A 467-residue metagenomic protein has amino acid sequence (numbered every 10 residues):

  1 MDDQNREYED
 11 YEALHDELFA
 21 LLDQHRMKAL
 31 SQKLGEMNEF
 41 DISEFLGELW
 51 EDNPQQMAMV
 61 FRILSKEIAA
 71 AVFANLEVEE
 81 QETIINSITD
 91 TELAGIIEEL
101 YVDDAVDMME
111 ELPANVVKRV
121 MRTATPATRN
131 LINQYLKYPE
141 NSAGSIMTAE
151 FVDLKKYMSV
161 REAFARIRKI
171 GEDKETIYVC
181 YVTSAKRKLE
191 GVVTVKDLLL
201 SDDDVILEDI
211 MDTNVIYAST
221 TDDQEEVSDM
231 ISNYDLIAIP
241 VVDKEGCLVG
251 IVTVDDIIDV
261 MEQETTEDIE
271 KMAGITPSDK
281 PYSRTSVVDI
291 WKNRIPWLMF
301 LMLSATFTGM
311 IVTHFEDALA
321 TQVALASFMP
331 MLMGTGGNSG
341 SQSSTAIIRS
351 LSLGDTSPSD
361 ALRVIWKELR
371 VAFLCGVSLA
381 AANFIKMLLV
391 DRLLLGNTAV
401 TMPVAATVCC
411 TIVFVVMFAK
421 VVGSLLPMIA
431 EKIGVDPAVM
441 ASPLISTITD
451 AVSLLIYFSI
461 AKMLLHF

Functional and structural regions predicted by a protein language model:
M1-T276: Hydrophobic packing positions in regular secondary-structure scaffolds
E39, W297-A305, F328, L332 (+14 more regions): Alpha-helical transmembrane segments in multi-pass membrane proteins
N130, D256-I290, S339-I365, A430: Non-transmembrane, extramembrane segments of multi-pass ion/lipid transporters
M272-V287, I311-A326, N383-V413, L465: Membrane-interfacial helix-loop-helix connectors in multipass membrane proteins
R284-N293, S357-A372, M402, A406 (+1 more regions): Membrane-interface segments at loop-to-transmembrane junctions
V287-S352: Core alpha-helical transmembrane segments of integral membrane proteins
A305, G309, T313, D317 (+7 more regions): Juxtamembrane/transmembrane-helix interface segments of polytopic membrane transporters
A361-K386, V390-N397: Short alpha-helical transmembrane segments in multi-pass integral membrane proteins
